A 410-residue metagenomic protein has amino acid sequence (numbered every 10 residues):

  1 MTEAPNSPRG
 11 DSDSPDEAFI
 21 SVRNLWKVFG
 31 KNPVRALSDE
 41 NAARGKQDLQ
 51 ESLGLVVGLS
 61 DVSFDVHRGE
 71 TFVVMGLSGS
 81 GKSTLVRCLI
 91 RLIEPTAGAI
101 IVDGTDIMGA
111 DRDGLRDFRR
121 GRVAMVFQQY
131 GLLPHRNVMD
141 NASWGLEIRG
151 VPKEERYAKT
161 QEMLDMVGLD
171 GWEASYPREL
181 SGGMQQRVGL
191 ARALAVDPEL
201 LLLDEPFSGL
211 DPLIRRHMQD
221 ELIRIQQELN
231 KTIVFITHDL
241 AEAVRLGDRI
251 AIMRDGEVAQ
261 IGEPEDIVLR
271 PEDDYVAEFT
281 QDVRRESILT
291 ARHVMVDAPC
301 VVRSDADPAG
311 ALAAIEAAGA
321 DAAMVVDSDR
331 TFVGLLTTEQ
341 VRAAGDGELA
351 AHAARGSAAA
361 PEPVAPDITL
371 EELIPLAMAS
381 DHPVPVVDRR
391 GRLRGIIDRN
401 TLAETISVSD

Functional and structural regions predicted by a protein language model:
L37-D48, T105-D106, S143, E147 (+1 more regions): Conserved ABC ATPase "signature" region
G98-D106: Conserved ABC transporter NBD signature motif
Y176-L180, M184: Conserved ABC ATPase signature
A195-E199: A short, proline-enriched helix->beta-strand linker immediately N-terminal to the Walker B motif in ABC-type P-loop
I261-G262, R270, L335, I396: ABC ATPase "signature
V301-D321, V325-D329, R342-G345, E362-D410: The conserved cystathionine-beta-synthase
